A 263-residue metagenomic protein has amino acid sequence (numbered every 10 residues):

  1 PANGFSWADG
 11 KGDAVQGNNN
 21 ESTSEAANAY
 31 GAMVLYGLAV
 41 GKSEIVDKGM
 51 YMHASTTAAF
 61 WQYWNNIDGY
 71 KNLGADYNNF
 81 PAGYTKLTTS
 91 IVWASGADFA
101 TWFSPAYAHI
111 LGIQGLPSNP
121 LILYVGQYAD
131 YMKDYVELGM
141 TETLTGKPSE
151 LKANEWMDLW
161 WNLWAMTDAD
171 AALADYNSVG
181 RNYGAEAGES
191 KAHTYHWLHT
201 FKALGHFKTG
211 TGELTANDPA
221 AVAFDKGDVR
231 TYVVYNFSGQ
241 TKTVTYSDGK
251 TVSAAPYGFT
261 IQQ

Functional and structural regions predicted by a protein language model:
P1-K11, V34-V40, Y51-Q263: Ser/Thr/Asn(+Pro)-rich, low-complexity disordered segments
A8-N20: Active-site-adjacent structural elements in folded domains
E21-N28: Aromatic- and histidine-enriched alpha-helix N-cap/loop-to-helix transition segments that scaffold the rims
S43-G49: Surface-exposed patches in mature extracellular/periplasmic domains of secreted proteins
